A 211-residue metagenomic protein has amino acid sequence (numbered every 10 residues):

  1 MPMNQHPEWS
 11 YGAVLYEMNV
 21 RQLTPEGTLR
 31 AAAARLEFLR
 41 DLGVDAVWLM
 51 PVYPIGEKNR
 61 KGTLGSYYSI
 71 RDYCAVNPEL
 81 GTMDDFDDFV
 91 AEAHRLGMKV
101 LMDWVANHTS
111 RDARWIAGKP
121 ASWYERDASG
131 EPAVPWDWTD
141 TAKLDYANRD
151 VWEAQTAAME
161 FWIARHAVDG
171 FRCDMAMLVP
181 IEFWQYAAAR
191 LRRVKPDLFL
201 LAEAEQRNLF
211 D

Functional and structural regions predicted by a protein language model:
P2-V14, R21-R30, E37-D45, V52-H166 (+3 more regions): Substrate-binding/active-site clefts of carbohydrate-active enzymes
L101, G170-A176: Short catalytic-loop micro-motif centered on adjacent basic/acidic residues
M177-Q185: An alpha-helix initiation/capping motif
A204-L209: Short, polar loop motifs at secondary-structure junctions
